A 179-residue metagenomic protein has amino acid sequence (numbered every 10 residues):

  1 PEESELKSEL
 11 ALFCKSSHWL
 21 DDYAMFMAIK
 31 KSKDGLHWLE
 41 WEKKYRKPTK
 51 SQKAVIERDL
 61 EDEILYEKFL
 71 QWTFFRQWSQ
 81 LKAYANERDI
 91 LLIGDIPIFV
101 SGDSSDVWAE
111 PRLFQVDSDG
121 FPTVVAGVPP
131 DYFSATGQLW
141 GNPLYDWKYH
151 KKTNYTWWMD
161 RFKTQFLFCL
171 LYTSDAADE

Functional and structural regions predicted by a protein language model:
P1-F75, V100-L171: Alpha-amylase-like alpha-glycosidases and glucanotransferases acting on alpha-linked glucans and related
F26, A85, D95, S174: Conserved, mostly hydrophobic/aromatic
T73-Y84, L91: Active-site pocket-lining segments that scaffold enzyme catalytic pockets across diverse folds
L81-A85, F162-Q165: Hydrophobic, Leu/Ile/Phe/Ala-enriched alpha-helical segments that form helix-helix packing faces
D89-I93, L171: Structural preference for beta-strand elements that scaffold enzyme active sites
Y172-E179: Conserved small/polar residues in nucleotide/adenosyl-binding loops
